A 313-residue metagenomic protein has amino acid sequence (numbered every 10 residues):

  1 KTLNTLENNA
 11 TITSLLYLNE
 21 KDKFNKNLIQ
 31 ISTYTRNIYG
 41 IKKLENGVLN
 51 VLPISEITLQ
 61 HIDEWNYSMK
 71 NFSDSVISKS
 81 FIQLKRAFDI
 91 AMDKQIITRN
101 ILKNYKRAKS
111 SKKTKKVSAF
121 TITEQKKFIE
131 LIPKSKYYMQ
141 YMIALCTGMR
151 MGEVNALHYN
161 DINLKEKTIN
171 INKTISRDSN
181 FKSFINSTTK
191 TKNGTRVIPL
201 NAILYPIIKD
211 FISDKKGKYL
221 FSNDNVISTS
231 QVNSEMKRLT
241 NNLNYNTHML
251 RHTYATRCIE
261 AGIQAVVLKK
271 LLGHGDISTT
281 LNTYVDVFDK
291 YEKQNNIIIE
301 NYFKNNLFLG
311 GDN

Functional and structural regions predicted by a protein language model:
N8-T11, L15, S55, T195-E235: Major-groove DNA-contacting interfaces characterized by cationic-aromatic clusters
K21-I96, V226-Q231, N244-M249: N-terminal core-binding DNA-recognition domain of tyrosine site-specific recombinases/integrases
E56-L59, D89-K112, N172, I297-E300: Short, charged hinge/linker segments at domain and secondary-structure junctions
S78, D93, I97-R99, K103-L157 (+2 more regions): Basic, Lys/Arg- and aromatic-enriched nucleic-acid-binding interface segment
S111, I175, Y205, L272-I298: Catalytic-site neighborhood detector that most strongly recognizes the C-terminal catalytic loop/helix of tyrosine
E130, K134, T147, I198 (+4 more regions): Short, basic (Lys/Arg/His-rich) helix/loop patches that form interaction surfaces in the mid-to-C-terminal regions
A156-I162, K269-G275, V285: A short, basic/aromatic helix-end/turn motif that makes direct DNA contacts
E166, R177-S179, I185-T195, A202-L204 (+2 more regions): C-terminal secondary-structure termini that scaffold catalytic or DNA-interacting sites
